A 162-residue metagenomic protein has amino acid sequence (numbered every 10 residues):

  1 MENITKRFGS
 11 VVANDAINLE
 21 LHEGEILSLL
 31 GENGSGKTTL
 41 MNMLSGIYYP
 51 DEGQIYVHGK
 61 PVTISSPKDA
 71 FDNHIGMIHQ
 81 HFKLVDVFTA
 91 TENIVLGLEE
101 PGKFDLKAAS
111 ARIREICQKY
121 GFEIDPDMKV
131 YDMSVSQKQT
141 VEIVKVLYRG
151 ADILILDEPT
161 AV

Functional and structural regions predicted by a protein language model:
M1-V162: Glycine-rich phosphate-binding loops of nucleotide-dependent enzymes
